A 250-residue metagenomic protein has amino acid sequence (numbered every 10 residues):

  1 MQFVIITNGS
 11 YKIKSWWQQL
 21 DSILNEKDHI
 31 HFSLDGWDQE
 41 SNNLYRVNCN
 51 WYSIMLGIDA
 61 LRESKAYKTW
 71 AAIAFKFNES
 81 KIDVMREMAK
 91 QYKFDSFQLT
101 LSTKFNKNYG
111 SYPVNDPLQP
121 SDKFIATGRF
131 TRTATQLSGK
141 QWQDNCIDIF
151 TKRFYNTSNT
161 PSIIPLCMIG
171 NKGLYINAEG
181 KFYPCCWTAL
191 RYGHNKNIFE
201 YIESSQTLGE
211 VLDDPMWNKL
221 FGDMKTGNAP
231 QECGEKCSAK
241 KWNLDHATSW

Functional and structural regions predicted by a protein language model:
M1-V4, S10-E26: Conserved Radical SAM active-site core
V4-I5, H31: Short, conserved beta-strand segments within well-ordered enzyme catalytic domains that often line or immediately flank
I5-I6, G170: Catalytic cores of transferase enzymes with a strong primary signal for eukaryotic protein kinases
N8-G9, N159: Short, flexible loop segments at the rims of nucleotide/cofactor-binding pockets, characterized by
S15-Q18, S22, E63, E87-K90 (+3 more regions): Polar/charged alpha-helical tracts
D21-Y183, W187-Q206: Radical SAM enzyme [4Fe-4S]-AdoMet core and its adjacent flexible, acidic and glycine-rich loops/tails across
E179-W250: Flexible mid-to-C-terminal extensions adjoining Fe-S/redox cofactors in radical SAM and related proteins
